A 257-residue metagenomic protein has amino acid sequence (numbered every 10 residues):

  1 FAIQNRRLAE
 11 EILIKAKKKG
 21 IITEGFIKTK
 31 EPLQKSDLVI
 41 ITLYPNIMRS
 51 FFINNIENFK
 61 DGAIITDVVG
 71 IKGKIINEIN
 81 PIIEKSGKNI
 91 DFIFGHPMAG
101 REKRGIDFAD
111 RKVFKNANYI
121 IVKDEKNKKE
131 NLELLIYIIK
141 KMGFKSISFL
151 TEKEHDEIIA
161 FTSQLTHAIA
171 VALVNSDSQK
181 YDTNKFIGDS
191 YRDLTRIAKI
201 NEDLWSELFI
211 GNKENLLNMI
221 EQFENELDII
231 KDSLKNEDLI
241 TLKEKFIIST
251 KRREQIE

Functional and structural regions predicted by a protein language model:
F1-I21: NAD(P)-binding Rossmann-fold cofactor-contacting core
I21-T29: Conserved SAM-binding strand-loop segment of SAM-dependent methyltransferases
I22-T23, S36, G62, N116-A117 (+1 more regions): Short, well-ordered alpha-helix to beta-strand connector turns
F26, T66, I93-G95, I120 (+1 more regions): Hydrophobic/aromatic beta-strand patches that form the interior of the parallel beta-sheet core in alpha/beta enzyme
K30-F59, A63-T66: Rossmann-like NAD(P)-binding element
I53-D107: Rossmann-like NAD(P)(H) cofactor-binding subdomain of soluble oxidoreductases
V113-R196: Internal alpha-helical scaffold of NAD(P)-dependent oxidoreductase catalytic cores
K180-S249: Interdomain hinge/lid region at the active-site interface of Rossmann-like NAD(P)-dependent oxidoreductases
